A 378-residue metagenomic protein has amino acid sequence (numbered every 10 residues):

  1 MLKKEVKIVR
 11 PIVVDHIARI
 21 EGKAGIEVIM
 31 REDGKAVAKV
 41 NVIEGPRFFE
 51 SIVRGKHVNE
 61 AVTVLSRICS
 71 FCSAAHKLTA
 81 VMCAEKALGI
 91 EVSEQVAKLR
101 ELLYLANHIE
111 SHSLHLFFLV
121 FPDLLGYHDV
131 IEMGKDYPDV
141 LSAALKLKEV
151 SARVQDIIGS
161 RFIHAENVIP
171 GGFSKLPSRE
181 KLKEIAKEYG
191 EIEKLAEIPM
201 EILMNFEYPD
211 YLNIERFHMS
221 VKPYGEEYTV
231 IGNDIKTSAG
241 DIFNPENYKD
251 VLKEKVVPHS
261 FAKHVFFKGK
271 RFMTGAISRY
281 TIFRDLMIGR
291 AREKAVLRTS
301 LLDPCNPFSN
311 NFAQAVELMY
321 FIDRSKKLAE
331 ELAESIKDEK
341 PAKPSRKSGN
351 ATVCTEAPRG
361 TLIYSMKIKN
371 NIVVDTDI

Functional and structural regions predicted by a protein language model:
L2-R359, K369-N370: Active-site bordering "gate/hinge" segments that shape substrate access to catalytic or cofactor-binding pockets
I363-M366, V373-D377: Extended hydrophobic-aromatic, low-complexity segments
